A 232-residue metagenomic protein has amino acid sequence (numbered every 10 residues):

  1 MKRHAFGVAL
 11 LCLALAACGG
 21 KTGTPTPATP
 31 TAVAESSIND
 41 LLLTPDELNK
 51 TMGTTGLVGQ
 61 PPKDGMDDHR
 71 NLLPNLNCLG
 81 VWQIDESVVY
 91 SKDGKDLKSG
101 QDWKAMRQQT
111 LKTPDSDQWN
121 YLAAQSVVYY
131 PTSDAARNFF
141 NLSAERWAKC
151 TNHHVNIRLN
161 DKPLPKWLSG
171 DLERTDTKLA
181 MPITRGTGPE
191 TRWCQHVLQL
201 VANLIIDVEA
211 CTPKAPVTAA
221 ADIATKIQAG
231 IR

Functional and structural regions predicted by a protein language model:
M1-L11: N-terminal export and membrane-targeting signals
A14-A17: C-terminal motif of bacterial Sec signal peptides marking the signal peptidase cleavage site
G19, G23-T110: N-terminal "mature-domain start" segment
K63-M66, W147-R192: Short Gly/Thr-rich strand-loop-strand
K104-N141: A short acidic-to-branched-hydrophobic micro-motif
Y121-A124, P189-H196: Short, surface-exposed coil-to-beta transition loops
A123-S126, Q199-C211: Short, well-ordered beta-strand elements
E209-R232: Surface-exposed amphipathic alpha-helical segments
